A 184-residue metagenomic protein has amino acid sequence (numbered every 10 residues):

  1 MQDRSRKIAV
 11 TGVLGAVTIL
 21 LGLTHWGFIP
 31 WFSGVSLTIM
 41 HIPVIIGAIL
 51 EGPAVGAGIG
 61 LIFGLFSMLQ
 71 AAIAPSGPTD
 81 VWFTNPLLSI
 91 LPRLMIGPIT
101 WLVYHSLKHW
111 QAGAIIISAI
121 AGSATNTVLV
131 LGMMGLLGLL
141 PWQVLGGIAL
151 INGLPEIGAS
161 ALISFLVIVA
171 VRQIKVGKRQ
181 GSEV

Functional and structural regions predicted by a protein language model:
M1-V184: Loop-helix junctions at membrane interfaces
